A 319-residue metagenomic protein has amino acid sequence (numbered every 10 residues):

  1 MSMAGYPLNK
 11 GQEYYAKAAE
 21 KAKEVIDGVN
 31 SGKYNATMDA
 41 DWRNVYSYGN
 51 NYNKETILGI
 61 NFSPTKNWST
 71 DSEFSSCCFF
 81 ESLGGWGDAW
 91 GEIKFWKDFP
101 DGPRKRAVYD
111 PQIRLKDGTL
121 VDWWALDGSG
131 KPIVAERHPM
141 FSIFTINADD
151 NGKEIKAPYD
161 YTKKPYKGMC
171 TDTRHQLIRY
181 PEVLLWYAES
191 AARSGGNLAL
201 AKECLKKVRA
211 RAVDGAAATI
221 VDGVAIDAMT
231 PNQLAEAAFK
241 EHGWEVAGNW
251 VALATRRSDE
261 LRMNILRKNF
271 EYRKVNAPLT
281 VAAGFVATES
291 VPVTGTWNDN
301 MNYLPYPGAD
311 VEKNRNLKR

Functional and structural regions predicted by a protein language model:
M1-I26, L58, G102, R174-A210 (+1 more regions): Extended, hydrophobic/aromatic-rich amphipathic alpha-helical segments that build helical scaffolds
G5-P7, C78-E81, A217-I226: Charged, low-complexity surface segments at secondary-structure and domain boundaries
G5-Y6, W68-S72, T219-I220, N249-A252: Short, solvent-exposed loop/turn and secondary-structure capping segments
E20, E24-D27, S31-L184, A191-R193 (+1 more regions): Elongated scaffold/linker segments in the mid-to-C-terminal portions of large proteins
G28-D41, L200, A217-A218, A247-N249 (+1 more regions): Acidic/polar loop patches that form or flank catalytic/metal-binding clefts of enzymes that bind anionic ligands
S31, D71, S194, A201-E203 (+3 more regions): A generic "cationic amphipathic patch" detector
L205-V281: C-terminal structured "cap/appendage" subdomains that terminate the fold
